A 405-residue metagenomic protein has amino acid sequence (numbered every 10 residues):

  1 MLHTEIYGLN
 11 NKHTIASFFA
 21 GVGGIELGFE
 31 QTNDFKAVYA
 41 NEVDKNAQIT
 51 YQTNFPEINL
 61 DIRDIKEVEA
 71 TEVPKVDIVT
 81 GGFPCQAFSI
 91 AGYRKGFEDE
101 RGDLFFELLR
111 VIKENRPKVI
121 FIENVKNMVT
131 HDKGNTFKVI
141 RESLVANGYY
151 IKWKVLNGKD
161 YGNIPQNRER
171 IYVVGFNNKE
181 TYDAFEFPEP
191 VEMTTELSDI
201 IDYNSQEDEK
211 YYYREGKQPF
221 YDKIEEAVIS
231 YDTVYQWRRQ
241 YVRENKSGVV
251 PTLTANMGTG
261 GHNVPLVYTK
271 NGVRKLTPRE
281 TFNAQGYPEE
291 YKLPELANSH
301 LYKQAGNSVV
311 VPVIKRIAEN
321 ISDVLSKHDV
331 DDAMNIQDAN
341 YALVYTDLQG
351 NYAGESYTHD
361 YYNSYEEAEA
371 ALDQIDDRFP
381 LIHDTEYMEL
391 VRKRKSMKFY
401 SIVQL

Functional and structural regions predicted by a protein language model:
L2-V119, K126-T130, N135-K138: Core alpha/beta nucleotide-donor-binding catalytic domains of modification enzymes
E30, Q48-Q52, R141, V145 (+2 more regions): Class I S-adenosyl-L-methionine
V68-V76, Q86-T252: Class I S-adenosyl-L-methionine
I90-R94, V264-V267, N298, E355-S356: Short acidic, glycine/proline-rich loop/turn micro-motifs
G216-A333: C-terminal target-recognition/interaction regions appended to catalytic cores
N335-Y357: Short aromatic-glycine-(Arg/Gly/Cys) micro-motifs in beta-strand/loop hairpins
Y352-E369: A short, exposed loop/beta-hairpin motif centered on an aromatic-Gly-Thr core
D373-L405: Short, mixed-charge low-complexity intrinsically disordered segments
